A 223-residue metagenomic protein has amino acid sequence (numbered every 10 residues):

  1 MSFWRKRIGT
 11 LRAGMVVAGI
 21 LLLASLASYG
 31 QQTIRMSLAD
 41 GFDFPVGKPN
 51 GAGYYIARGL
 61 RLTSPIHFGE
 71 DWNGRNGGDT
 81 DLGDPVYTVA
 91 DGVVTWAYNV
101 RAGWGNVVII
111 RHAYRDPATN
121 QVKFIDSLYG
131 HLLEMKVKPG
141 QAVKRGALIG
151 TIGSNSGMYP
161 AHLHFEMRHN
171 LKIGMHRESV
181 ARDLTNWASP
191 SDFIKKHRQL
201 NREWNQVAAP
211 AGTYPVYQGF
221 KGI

Functional and structural regions predicted by a protein language model:
M1-G9: N-terminal secretory signal peptides that target proteins for export/translocation
G14-S25: Bacterial N-terminal signal peptides
L26-N106, R115, R145, S154 (+2 more regions): Surface-exposed, glycine-biased beta-strand/turn segments
T80-L82, Y87, D116-G146: Short histidine-centered loop motifs in beta-beta connectors
W96, H131-E134, T151-S154: A residue-level detector for short acidic-glycine micro-motifs
H112-P117, K172: Short edge-strand/loop segments of extracellular domains
N120-S127, R168-R198: Short peripheral tails and domain-boundary helices/loops at the edges of structured domains
I152-H164: Active-site loop architecture of trypsin-fold serine endopeptidases
